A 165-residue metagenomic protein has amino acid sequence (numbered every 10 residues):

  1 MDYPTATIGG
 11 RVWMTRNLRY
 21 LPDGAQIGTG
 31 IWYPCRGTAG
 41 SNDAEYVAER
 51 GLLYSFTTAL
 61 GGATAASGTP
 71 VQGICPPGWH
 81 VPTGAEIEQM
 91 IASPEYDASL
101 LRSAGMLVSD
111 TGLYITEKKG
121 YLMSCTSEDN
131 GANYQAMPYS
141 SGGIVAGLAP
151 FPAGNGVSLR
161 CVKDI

Functional and structural regions predicted by a protein language model:
M1-I165: C-terminal, surface-exposed recognition/capping segments
